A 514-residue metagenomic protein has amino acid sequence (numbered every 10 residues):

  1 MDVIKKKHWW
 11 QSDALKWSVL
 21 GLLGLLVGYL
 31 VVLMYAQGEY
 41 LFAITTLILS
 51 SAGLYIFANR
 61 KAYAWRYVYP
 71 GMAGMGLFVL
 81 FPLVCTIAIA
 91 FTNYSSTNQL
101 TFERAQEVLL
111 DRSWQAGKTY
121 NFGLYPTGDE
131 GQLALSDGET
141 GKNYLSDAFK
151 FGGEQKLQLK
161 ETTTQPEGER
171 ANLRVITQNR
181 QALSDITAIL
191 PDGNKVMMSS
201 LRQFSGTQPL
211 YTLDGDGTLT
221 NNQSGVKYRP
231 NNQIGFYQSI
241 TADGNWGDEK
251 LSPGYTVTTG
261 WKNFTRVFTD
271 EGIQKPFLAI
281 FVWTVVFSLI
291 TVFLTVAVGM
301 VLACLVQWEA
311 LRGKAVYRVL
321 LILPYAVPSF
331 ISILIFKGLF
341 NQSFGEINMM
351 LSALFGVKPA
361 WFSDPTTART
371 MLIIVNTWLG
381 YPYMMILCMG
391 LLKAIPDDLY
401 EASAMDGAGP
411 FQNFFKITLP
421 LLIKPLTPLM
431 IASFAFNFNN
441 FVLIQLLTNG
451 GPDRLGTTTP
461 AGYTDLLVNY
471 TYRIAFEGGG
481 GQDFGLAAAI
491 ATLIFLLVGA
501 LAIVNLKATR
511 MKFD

Functional and structural regions predicted by a protein language model:
M1-A62, F91-P276: Membrane-topology segments of multi-pass transport proteins
Y29-Y35, F42, Y67-V68, G74-T97 (+3 more regions): A structural signal for multi-pass alpha-helical bundles of membrane permease subunits that mediate small-molecule
